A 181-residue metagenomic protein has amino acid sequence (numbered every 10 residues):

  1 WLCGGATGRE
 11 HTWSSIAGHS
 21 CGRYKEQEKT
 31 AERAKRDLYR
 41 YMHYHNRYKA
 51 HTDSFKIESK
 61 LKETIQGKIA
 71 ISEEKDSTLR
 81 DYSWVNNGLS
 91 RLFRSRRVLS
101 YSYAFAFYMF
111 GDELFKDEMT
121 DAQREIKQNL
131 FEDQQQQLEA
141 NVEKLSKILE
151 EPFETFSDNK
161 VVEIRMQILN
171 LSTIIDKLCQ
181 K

Functional and structural regions predicted by a protein language model:
W1-K181: Cys/His-rich compact domains and repeats that use clustered cysteines and histidines to build disulfide
